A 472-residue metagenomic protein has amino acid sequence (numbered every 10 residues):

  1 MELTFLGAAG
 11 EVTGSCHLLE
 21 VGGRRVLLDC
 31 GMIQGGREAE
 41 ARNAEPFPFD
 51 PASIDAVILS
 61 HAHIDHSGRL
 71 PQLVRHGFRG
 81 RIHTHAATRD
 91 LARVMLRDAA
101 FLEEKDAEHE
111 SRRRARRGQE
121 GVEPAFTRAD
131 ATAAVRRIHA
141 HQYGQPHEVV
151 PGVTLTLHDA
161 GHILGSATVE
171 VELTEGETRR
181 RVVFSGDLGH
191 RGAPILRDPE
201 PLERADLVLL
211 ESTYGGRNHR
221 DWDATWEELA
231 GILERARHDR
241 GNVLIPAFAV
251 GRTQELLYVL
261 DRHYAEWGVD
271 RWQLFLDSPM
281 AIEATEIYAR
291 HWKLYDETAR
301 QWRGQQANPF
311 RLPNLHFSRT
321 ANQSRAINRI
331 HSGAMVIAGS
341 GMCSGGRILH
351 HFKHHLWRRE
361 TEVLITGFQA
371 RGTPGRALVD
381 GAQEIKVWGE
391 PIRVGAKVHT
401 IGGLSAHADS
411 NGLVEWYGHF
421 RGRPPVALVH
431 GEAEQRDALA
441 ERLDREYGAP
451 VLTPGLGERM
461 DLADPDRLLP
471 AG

Functional and structural regions predicted by a protein language model:
M1-A52, A133-R197, N322-R329, M335 (+3 more regions): Core dinuclear metal-dependent hydrolase active-site scaffold
L3, L19, D29, V57 (+8 more regions): Conserved structural-core and active-site-/substrate-pathway-adjacent residues in large, well-folded domains of enzymes
F5, R69, E228-I232, T320-Q323 (+2 more regions): Well-ordered alpha-helical segments embedded in enzymatic catalytic cores
A9-E11, V21-G80, T84-R137, L188-R197 (+3 more regions): Pre-active-site segment of Zn-dependent metallo-hydrolases
G14, G36, S67-G68, R93 (+10 more regions): Short helix/loop capping segments that flank catalytic or ligand/cofactor-binding pockets
R81, L91, T168, G189-D277 (+2 more regions): Cap/insert and terminal regions of metallo-dependent hydrolase folds
A99-I163, W292-H331: Metallo-beta-lactamase
L229-G372, K386, D444-R445: Hard-cation-handling environments
